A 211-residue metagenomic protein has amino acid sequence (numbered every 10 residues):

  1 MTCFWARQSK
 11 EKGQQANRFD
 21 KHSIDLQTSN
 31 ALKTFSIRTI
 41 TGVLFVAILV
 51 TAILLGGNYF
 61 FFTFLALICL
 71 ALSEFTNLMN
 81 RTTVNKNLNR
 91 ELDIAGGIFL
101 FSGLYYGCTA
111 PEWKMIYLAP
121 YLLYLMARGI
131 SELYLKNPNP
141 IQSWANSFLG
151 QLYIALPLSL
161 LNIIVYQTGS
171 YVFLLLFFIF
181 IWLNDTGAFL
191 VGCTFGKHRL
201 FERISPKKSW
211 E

Functional and structural regions predicted by a protein language model:
T2-W5, R18-E211: Membrane-embedded alpha-helical bundles of polytopic integral membrane proteins
R7-K10: A cross-taxon signal for low-complexity, glycine/charged-rich
